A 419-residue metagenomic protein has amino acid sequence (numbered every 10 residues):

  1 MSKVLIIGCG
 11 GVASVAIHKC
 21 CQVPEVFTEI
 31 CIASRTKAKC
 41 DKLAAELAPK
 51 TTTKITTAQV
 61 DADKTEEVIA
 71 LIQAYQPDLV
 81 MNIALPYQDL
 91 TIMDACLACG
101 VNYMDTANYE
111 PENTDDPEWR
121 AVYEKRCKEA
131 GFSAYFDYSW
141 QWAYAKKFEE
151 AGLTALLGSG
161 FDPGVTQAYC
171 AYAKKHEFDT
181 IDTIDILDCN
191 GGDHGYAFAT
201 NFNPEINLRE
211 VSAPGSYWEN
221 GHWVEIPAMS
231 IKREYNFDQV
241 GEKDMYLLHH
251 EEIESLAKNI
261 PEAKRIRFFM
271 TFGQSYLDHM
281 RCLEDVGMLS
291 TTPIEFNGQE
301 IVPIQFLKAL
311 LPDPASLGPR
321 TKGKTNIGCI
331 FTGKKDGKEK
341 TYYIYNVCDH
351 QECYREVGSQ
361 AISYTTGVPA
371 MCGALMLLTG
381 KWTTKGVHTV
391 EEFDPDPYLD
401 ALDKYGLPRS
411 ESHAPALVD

Functional and structural regions predicted by a protein language model:
C9-G10: Glycine-rich Rossmann-fold phosphate-binding loop(s) that bind the pyrophosphate of adenine dinucleotide cofactors
A13-S14: N-terminal Rossmann-fold NAD(P) dinucleotide-binding loop
R35-K39: Helix N-cap at the beta1-alpha1 junction of Rossmann-like dinucleotide-binding domains, i.e., the first residues
K50-K64: Rossmann-fold cofactor-recognition segment
D61-P77, Q88: Conserved Rossmann-fold cofactor-binding substructure of NAD(P)-dependent oxidoreductases
I72, D78-M81, Y103-D105: N-terminal Rossmann-like NAD(P) cofactor-binding module of classical short-chain dehydrogenase/reductase
P86-D89, M93-F202: Glycine-/Pro-rich loop/turn segments that contact NAD(P) or position catalytic residues in Rossmann-like domains
K175-D419: C-terminal catalytic/substrate-binding lobe primarily of soluble NAD(P)-dependent oxidoreductases
